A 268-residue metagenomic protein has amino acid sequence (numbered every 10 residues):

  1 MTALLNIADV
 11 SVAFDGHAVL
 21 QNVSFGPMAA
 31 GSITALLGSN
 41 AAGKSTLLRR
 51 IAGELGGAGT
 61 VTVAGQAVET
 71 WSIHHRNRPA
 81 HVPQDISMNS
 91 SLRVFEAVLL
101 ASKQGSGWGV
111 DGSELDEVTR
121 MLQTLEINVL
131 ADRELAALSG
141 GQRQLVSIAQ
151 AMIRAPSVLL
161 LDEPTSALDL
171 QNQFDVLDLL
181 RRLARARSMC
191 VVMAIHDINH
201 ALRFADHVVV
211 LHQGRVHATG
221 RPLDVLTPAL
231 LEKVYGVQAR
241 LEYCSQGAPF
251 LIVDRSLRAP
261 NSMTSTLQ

Functional and structural regions predicted by a protein language model:
M28, G57-T70, H75: Conserved ABC transporter NBD signature motif
L36-S39: The feature captures the beta-strand-to-loop junction immediately N-terminal to the Walker
A52: Helix-to-loop junction immediately C-terminal to a conserved catalytic motif
A67-A80, D85, S90-S91, F95 (+1 more regions): ABC ATPase NBD coupling module
G112-L130: Conserved ABC ATPase "signature" region
E134-L138, Q142: Conserved ABC ATPase signature
L159-E163: Catalytic Walker B motif of ABC-type/P-loop ATPase nucleotide-binding domains
